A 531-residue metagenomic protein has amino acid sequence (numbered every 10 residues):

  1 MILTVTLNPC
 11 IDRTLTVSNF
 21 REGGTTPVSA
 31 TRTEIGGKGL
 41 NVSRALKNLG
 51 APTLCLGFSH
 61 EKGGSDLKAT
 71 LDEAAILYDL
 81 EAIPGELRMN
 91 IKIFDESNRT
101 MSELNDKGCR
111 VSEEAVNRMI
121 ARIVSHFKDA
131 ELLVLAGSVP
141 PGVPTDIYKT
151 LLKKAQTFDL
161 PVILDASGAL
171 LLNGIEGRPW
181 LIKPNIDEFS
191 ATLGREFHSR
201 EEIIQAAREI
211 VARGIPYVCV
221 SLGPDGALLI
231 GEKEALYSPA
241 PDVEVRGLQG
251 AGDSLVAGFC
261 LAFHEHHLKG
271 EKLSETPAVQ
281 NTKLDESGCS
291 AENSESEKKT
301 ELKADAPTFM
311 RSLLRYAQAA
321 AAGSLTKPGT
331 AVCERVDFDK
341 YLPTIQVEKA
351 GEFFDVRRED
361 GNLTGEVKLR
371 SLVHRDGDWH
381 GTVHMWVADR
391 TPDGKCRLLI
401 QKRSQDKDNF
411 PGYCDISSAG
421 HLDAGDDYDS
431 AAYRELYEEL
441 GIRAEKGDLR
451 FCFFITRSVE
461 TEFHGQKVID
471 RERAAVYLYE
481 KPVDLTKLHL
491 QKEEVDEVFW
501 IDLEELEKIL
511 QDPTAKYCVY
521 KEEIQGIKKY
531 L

Functional and structural regions predicted by a protein language model:
M1-L56, G64-D66: Glycine-rich phosphate/adenosyl-contacting loop at the front of the ribokinase-like
G24, N48-A130, D339-Q346: Conserved N-terminal subdomain of the carbohydrate kinase-like
D146-E234: Conserved phosphate/ATP/ADP-binding segment of small-molecule kinases
L172, R200-E348: Conserved phosphate-binding/catalytic region of the ribokinase-like
K349-D393: Acidic, metal-coordinating catalytic segment for phosphate/diphosphate chemistry, firing primarily on the Nudix
T382-S418: A glycine-rich, hydrophobic loop/mini-helix early in the fold
I400, S417-C452: The catalytic Nudix box helix
G412, F453-H464, V468-L531: Nudix hydrolase/Nudix homology domain
